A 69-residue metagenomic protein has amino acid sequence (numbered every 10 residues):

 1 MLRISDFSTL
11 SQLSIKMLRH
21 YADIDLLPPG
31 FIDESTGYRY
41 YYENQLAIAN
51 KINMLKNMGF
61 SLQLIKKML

Functional and structural regions predicted by a protein language model:
M1-I15: Polyanion-binding surface elements
R3-D6, I32, E43-L69: Arg/Lys-rich, alpha-helical DNA-contact motif
F7-S8, L18-Y21, Y41: Append "Primarily bacterial transcriptional regulators
D25: Glycine-centered, phosphate/nucleic-acid-interacting loop/turn motifs that mediate DNA/RNA or nucleotide
P28-S35: Beta-hairpin "wing" of winged helix-turn-helix
T36-Y42: Minor-groove-contacting beta-hairpin "wing" of winged helix-turn-helix DNA-binding domains
